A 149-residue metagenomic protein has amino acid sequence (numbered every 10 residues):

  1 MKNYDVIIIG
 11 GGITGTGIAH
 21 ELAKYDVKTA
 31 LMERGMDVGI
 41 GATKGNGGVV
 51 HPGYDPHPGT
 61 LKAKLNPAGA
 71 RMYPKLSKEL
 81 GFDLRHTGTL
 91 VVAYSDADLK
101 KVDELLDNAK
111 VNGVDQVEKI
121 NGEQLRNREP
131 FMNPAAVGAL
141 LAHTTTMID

Functional and structural regions predicted by a protein language model:
K2-Y4, I9, Y25, G45 (+2 more regions): Residue-level preference for short coil/turn positions at secondary-structure junctions
Y4-L31: N-terminal Rossmann-like FAD-binding beta1-loop-alpha1 element of flavoenzymes
G12, G35, G53: Proline-glycine-enriched beta-turn/loop adjacent to the NAD(P) cofactor-binding site in Rossmann-like oxidoreductases
A23-G45: Glycine-rich FAD pyrophosphate-binding loop
T29-A30, G48, G138-A139: Structural motif
G48-R128: Dinucleotide-binding Rossmann-like beta1-alpha1 core, especially the glycine-rich loop that anchors the ADP
D83-V91, R126-D149: Helix-loop-beta segment of a Rossmann-like dinucleotide-binding subdomain
